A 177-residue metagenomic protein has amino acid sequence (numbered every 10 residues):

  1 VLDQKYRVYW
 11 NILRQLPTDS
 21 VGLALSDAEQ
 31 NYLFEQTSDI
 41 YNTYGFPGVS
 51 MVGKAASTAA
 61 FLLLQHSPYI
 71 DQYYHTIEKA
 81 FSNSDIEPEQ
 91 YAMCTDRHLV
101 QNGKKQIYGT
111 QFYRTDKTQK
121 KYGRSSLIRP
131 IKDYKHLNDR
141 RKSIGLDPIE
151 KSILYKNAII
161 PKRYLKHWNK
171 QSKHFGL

Functional and structural regions predicted by a protein language model:
V1-D71, M93-T95, R163, N169 (+1 more regions): Preference for long, solvent-exposed alpha-helical segments and helix-linker "stalks"
L33-Q36, Y73, I77, D133-R140: Stable alpha-helical elements in mature extracytoplasmic
N42-G45, P68-G109, R114: Extended amphipathic alpha-helical interaction segments
G53, E87, D133-H136, P148: Helix N-cap and loop-to-helix transition residues
Y69-K79, Q111-K120, R129-D133, Q171-L177: Short, Lys/Arg-enriched charge-dense amphipathic segments
Q106-R141, I153-L154, I159: Betabetaalpha-Me/HNH-type nuclease active-site subdomain
H136-L177: A cross-kingdom marker for long, charged
